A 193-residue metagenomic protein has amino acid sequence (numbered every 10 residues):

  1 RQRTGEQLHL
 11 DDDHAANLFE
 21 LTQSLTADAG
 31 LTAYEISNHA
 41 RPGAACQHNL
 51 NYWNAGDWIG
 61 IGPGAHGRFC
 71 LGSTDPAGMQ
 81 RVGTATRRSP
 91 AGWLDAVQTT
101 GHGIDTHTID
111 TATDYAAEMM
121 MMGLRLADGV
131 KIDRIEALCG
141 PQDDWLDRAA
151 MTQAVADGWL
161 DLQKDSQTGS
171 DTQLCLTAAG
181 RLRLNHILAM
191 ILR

Functional and structural regions predicted by a protein language model:
R1-P141: C-terminal scaffold of the Radical SAM
L50-N51, L176, G180: Secondary-structure capping and boundary motifs in well-ordered enzyme cores
A117-M120, A150, I187: Structural preference for long, well-ordered alpha-helical segments in enzyme cores
P141-A156: Short amphipathic alpha-helical interaction segments
V155-T168: A short, conserved structural fragment
Q167-T177: Minor-groove-contacting beta-hairpin "wing" of winged helix-turn-helix DNA-binding domains
A178-R193: Short, amphipathic alpha-helical interaction segments positioned at domain boundaries
